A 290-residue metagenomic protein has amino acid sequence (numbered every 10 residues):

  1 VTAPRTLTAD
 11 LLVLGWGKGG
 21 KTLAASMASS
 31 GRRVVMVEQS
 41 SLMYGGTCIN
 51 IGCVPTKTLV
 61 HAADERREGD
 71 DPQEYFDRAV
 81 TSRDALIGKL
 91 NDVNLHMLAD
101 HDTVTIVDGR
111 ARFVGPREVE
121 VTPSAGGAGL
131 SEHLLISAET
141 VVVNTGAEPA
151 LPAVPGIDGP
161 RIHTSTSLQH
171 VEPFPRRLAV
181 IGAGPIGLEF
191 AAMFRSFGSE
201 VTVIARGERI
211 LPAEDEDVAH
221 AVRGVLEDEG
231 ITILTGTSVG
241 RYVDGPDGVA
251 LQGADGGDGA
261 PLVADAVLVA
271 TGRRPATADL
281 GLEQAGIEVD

Functional and structural regions predicted by a protein language model:
T2-A9, T47-A138, E214-G240: N-terminal Rossmann-like dinucleotide/flavin-binding domain of flavoprotein oxidoreductases that bind FAD/FMN
A3-G17, F174-G184: Beta1/beta-strand and adjacent pyrophosphate-binding region of the FAD-binding site in flavoprotein oxidoreductases
A9-M36, G187-R195: N-terminal Rossmann-like FAD-binding beta1-loop-alpha1 element of flavoenzymes
G17-T22, M43, C48, E148-P149 (+4 more regions): Residue-level detector of alpha-helix initiation sites
A28-T47, S199-I210: Glycine-rich FAD pyrophosphate-binding loop
C53, T145-E200, E283-D290: Glycine-rich dinucleotide-binding loop and its adjacent helix/turn
T105-D108, R112-A128, F197-D290: A Rossmann-like FAD-binding core segment of flavoenzymes
